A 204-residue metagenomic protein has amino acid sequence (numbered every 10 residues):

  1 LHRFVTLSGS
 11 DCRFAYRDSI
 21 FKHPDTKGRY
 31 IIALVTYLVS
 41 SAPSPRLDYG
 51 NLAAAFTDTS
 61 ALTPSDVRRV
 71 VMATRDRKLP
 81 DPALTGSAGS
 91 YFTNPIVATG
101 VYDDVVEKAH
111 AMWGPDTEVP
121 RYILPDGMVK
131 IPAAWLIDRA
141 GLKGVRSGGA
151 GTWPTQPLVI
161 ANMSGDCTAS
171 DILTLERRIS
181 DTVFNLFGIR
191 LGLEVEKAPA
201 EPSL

Functional and structural regions predicted by a protein language model:
F4-S170, L186-L204: Phosphate/pyrophosphate- and phosphate-bearing ligand-binding catalytic cores of soluble enzymes
I179: Phosphate/pyrophosphate-binding loops and the adjoining catalytic core of nucleotide-dependent enzymes
